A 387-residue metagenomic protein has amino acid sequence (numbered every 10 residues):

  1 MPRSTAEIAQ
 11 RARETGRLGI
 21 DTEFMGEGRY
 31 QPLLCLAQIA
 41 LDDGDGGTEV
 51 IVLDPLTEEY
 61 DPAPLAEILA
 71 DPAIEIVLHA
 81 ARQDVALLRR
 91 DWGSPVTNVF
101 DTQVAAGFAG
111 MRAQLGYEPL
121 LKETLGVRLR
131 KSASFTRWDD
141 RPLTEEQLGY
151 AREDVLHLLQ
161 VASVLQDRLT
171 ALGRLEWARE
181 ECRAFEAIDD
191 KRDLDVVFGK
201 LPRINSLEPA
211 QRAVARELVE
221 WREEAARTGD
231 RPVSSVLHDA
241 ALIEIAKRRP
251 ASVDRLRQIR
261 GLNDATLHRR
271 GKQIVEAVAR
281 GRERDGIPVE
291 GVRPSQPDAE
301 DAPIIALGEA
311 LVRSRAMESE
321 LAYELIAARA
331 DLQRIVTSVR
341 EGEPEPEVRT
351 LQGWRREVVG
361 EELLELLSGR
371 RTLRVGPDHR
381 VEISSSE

Functional and structural regions predicted by a protein language model:
M1, A80-A81, H238: Helix N-cap/beta->alpha junction signal
M1-L18, T22: N-terminal accessory regions of nucleic-acid-interacting proteins
T15-Y30, A37: Gly/Thr-rich phosphate-binding beta-strand-loop-beta motif of the actin/hexokinase/Hsp70
R29-L33, V52-D54: Short, glycine/acidic-enriched capping/hinge loops at junctions between secondary-structure elements
R29-Y30, G110-Q114, L267: Alpha-helix N-cap/helix-start motif
Q38-L159, Q166, F185-E186, D298: Active-site-proximal helix-loop-helix substrate-binding element of RNase H-like nuclease domains
E145, V155, V161-E387: Accessory DNA-binding and partner-docking regions appended to nucleic-acid-acting proteins, especially the terminal
